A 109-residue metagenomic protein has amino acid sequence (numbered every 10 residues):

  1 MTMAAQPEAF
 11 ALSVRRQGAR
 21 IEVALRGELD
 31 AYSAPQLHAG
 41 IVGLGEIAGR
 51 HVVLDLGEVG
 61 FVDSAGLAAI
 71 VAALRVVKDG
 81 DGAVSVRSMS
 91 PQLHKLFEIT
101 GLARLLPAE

Functional and structural regions predicted by a protein language model:
M1-M3, M89: Detector for methionine-enriched segments
M3-A39, E58: STAS-typified acidic loop motif
L29-L105: Amphipathic alpha-helical interaction surfaces in cytosolic regulatory modules
P107-E109: Short acidic-hydrophobic, aromatic-tinged amphipathic segments that line or gate anion-handling sites
